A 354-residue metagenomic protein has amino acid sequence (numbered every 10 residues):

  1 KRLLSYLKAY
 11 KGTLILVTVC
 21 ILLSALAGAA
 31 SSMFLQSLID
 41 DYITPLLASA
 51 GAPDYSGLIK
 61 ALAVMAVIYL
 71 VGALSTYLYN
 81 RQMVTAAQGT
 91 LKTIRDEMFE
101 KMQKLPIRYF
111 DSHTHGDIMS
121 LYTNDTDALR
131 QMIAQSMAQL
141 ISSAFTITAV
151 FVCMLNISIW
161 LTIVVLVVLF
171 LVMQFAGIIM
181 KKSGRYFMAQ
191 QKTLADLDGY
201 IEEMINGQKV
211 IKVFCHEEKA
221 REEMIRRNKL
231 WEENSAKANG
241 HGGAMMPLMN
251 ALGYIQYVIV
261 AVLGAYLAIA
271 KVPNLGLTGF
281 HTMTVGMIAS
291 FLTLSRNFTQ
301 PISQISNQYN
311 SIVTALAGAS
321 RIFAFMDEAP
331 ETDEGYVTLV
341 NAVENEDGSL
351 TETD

Functional and structural regions predicted by a protein language model:
K1-K11, D117-I118, Y122, L230: A short amphipathic helical element positioned immediately N-terminal to and/or at the very start of a transmembrane
L3, Y10-I15, L58, L62 (+3 more regions): Primarily residues marking transmembrane-helix entry/exit sites
G12, I107-R108, N124-I133, M137 (+6 more regions): An intracellular "coupling" helix at the cytosolic face of ABC transporter transmembrane type-1 domains
L14-L78, L155-W160, I269-T282: Transmembrane helix-loop-helix hairpins at lipid-water interfaces of multipass membrane proteins, especially the type-1
V19, A27-D40, I68-H115, M119-T123 (+8 more regions): Juxtamembrane helix-loop junctions of ABC transporter transmembrane domains
V19, S75, Y79, A87 (+3 more regions): Hydrophobic alpha-helical transmembrane segments of ABC transporter permease domains
P45, C153-V167, H241-S320, F325-M326: Helix-loop-helix
D327-D354: Primarily ABC-family ATPase nucleotide-binding module
